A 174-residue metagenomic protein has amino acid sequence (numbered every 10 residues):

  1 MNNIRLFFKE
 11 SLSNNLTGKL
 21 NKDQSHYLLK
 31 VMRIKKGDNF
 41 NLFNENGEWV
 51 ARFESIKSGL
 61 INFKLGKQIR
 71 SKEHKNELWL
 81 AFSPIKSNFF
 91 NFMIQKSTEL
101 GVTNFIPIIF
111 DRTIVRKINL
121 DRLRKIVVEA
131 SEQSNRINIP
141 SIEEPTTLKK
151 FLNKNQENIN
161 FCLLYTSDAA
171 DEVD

Functional and structural regions predicted by a protein language model:
M1-S71, D121: N-terminal positively charged helical leader segments and presequences
E10, K22-D23, E45, P84-I85 (+2 more regions): Fold-independent oxyanion-binding glycine-rich loops and adjacent beta-strand/coil segments at enzyme active sites
K72-F161: RNA substrate-binding interface of SAM-dependent RNA methyltransferases
Y165-A170: Conserved small/polar residues in nucleotide/adenosyl-binding loops
